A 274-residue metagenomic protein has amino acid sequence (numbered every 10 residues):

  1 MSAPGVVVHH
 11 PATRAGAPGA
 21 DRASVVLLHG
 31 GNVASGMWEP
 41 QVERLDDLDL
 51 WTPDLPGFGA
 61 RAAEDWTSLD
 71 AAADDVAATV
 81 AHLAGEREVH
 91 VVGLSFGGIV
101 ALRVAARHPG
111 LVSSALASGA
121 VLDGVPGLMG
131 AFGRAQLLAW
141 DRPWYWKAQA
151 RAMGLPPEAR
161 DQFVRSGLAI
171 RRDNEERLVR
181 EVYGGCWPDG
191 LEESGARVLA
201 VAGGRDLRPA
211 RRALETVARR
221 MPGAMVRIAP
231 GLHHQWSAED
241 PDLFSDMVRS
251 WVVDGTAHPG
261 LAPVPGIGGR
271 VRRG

Functional and structural regions predicted by a protein language model:
V6-A62: Conserved HGGG/HGGXW glycine-rich cap/lid loop of the alpha/beta-hydrolase fold
E39-P40, D49-V92, D246: Active-site loop/oxyanion-hole signature of alpha/beta-hydrolase fold enzymes
G93, G97, A101: Gly/Ala-rich beta-loop-alpha elbow adjacent to hydrolase catalytic centers
L102-R107, L111-D141: Flexible "cap/lid" loop of the alpha/beta hydrolase fold
P126-G127, R142-E193: Conserved alpha/beta-hydrolase catalytic His-Asp/Glu region
S194, A200-A202: Short beta-strand/loop motif that positions the catalytic acidic residue of the alpha/beta-hydrolase fold
L207-A213: Conserved alpha/beta-hydrolase "acid-adjacent" motif
L232-S245: Catalytic histidine-centered segment of alpha/beta-hydrolase-like enzymes
